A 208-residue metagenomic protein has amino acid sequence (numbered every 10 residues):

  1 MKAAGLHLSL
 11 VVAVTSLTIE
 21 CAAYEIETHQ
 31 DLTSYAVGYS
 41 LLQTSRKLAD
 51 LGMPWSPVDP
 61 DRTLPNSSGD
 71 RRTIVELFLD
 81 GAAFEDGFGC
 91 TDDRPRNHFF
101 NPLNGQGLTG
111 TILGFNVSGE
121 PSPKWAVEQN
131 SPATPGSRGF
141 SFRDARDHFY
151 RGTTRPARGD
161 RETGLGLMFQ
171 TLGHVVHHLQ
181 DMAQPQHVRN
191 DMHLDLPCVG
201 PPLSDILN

Functional and structural regions predicted by a protein language model:
M1-H7: Positively charged n-region of N-terminal signal peptides that target proteins for export
H7-S16: Bacterial N-terminal signal peptides
E20-H174, H178-D181, P185-N208: N-terminal, motif-rich segments that launch catalysis or mediate targeting to/interaction with membranes, typified by
